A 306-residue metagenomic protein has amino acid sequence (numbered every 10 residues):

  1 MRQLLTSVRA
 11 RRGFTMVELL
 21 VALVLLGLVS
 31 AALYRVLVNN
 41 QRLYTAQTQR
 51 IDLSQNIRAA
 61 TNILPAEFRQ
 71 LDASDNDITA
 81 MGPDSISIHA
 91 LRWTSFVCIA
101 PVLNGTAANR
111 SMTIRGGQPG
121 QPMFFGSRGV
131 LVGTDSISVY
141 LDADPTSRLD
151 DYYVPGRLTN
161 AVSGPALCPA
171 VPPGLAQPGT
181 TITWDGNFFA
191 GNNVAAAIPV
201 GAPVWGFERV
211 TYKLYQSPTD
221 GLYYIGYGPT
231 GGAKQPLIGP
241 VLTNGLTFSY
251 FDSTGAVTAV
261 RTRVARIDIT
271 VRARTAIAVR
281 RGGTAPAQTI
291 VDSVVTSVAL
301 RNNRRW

Functional and structural regions predicted by a protein language model:
R2, R9-V36: N-terminal single-pass transmembrane signal-anchor helix
L5, F68, D72, T275-I277: Structural motif corresponding to the C-terminal cap of alpha-helices
A10, L19, G82, V260-R263 (+1 more regions): Exposed loop/turn and edge beta-strand positions of beta-sandwich/beta-sheet ligand-binding modules
V17-V24, T48-Q55, T289: A short N-terminal beta->alpha junction/helix N-cap motif
L20, L64, I269: Conserved S/T- and glycine-rich ATP-binding loop of Class I adenylate-forming
L33, R42, D84, A265-I267: A generic secondary-structure signal marking the coil-to-beta-strand transition
V38, L43, Q47-T230: Extracytoplasmic beta-strand-rich oligomerization domains located immediately C-terminal to a leader/signal peptide
T45, D52, G201, W205-R209 (+1 more regions): Short linear sequence signals and composition-biased patches located at protein termini or domain-edge surfaces
